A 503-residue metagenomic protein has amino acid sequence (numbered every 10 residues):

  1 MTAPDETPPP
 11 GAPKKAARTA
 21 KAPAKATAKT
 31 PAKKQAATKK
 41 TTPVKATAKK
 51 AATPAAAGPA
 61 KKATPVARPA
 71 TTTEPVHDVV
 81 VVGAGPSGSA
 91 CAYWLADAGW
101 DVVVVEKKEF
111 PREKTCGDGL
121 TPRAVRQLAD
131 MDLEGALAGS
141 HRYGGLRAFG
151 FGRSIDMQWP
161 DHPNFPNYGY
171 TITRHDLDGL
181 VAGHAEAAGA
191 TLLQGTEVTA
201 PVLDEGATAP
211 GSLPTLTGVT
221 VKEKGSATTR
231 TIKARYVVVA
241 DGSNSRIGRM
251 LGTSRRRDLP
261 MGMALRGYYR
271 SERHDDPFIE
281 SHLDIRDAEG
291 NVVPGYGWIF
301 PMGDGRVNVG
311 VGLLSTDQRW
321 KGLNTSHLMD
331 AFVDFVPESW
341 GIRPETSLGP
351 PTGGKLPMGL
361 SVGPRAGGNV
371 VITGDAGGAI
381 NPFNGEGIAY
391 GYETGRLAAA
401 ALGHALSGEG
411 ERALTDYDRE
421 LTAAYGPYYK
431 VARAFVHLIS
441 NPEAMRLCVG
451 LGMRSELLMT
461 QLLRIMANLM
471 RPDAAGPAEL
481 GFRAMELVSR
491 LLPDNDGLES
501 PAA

Functional and structural regions predicted by a protein language model:
D5-R68: Intrinsically disordered, polybasic Lys/Arg-rich low-complexity tracts
T71-S87: Beta1/beta-strand and adjacent pyrophosphate-binding region of the FAD-binding site in flavoprotein oxidoreductases
A96-C116: Glycine-rich FAD pyrophosphate-binding loop
E109-A129, G144: Conserved N-terminal glycine-rich FAD pyrophosphate-binding loop of Rossmann-like flavoproteins
V125, A129-G179: A conserved beta-strand/loop capping segment in the N-terminal third of enzymes that catalyze redox or closely related
H184-W340, P344: Predominantly flavin-linked oxidoreductase catalytic cores and closely associated redox partners
D317-L402: FAD/FMN-dependent oxidoreductases across multiple families
G403-A503: C-terminal helical "tail/cap" subdomain of flavin- and related membrane-associated enzymes
